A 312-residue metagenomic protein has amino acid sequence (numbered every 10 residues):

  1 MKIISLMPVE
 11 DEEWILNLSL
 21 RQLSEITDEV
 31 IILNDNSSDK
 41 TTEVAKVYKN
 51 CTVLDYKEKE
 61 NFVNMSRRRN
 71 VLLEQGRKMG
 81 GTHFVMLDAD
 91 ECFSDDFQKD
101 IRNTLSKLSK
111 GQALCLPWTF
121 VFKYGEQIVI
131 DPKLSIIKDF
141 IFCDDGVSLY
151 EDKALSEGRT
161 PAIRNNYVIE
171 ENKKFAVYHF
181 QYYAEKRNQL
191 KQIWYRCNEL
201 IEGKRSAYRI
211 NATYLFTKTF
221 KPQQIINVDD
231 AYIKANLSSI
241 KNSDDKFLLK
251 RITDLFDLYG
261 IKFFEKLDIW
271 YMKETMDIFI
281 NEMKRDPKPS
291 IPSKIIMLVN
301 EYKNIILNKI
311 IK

Functional and structural regions predicted by a protein language model:
K2-I4: Cell-envelope/extracellular polymer assembly enzymes that use nucleotide-activated donors
V9-I26: Short, well-formed alpha-helical segments that are part of the catalytic scaffolds of diverse glycosyltransferases
W14, K59-R68: A short, glycine-/small-residue-rich helix N-cap motif at loop->alpha-helix starts within glycosyltransferase
D28-N36, A89: Short beta-strand/loop segment that forms part of the nucleotide-sugar
N34-V47, E58: A conserved acidic beta->alpha catalytic loop
M65-N70, D95-K312: Catalytic-site signature of metal-activated, phosphate-bearing donor transferases, centered on the GT-A/GT-A-like
N70-H83: Active-site nucleotide-sugar/metal-binding loop of Leloir-type enzymes
G80-C92: Short beta-strand-to-loop acidic/aromatic patch adjacent to the donor-nucleotide binding site
